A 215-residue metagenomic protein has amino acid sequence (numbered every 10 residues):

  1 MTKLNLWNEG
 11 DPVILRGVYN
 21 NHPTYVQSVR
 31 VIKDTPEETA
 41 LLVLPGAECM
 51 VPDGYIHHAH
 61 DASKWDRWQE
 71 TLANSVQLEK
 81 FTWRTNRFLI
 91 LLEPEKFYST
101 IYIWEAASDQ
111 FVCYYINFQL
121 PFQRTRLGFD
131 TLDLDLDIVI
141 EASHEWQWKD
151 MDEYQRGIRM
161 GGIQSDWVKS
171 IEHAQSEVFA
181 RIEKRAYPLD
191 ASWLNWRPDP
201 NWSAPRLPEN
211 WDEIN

Functional and structural regions predicted by a protein language model:
M1-T85: Charge-rich, low-complexity N-terminal segments
D34-E37, A106-S108, I140-S143: Short acidic-glycine loop/turn motifs at beta-strand connectors
E38-A40, F111, W146: Hydrophobic residues embedded in beta-strands of well-ordered beta-sheets
P45-M50, L120, M151-G157: Short, solvent-exposed aromatic-acidic interface loops
M50-I56, R126-L127, G157-G161: A short, polar/proline- and glycine-enriched secondary-structure boundary/capping micro-motif
T82-L136: Structured beta-strand/loop patches that form or line metal/cofactor-binding pockets in enzymes
L134-R181: A hydrophobic, small-residue-rich beta->alpha segment in the mid-to-C-terminal subdomain of diverse proteins
H173-N215: Cysteine/selenocysteine-centered motifs that mediate thiol-based redox chemistry or coordinate metal-sulfur cofactors
